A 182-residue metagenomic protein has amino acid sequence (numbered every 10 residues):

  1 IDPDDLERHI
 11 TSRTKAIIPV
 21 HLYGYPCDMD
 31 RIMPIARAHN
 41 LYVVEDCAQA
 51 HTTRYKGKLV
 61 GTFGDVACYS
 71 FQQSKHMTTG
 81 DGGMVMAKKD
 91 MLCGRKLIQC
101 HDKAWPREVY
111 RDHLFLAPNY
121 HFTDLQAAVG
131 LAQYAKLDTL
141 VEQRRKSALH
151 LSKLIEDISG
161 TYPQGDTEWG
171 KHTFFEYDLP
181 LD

Functional and structural regions predicted by a protein language model:
I1-T79, M84-M91: Active-site phosphate-binding strand-loop segment of PLP-dependent enzymes
D2-D4, R8, A16-V20, Y25 (+4 more regions): PLP-dependent aminotransferase class I/II
